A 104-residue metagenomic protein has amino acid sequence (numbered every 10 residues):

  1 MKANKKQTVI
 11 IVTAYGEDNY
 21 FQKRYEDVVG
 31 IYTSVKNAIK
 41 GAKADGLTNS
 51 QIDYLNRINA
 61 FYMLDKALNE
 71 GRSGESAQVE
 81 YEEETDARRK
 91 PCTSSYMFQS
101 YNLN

Functional and structural regions predicted by a protein language model:
K2-A3, T33, T85-A87: Short, low-complexity interaction segments enriched in Ser/Thr/Pro/Gly
K2-V28, D45: Short aromatic-glycine-(Arg/Gly/Cys) micro-motifs in beta-strand/loop hairpins
A3-Q7, Y20, N37, P91 (+1 more regions): N-terminal cationic leader/targeting segments used for protein routing and processing
Q7-T13, D27-T33, S76-Q78, S95-S100: Ordered hydrophobic segments in well-structured contexts
Q22, A38, M63-K66: A residue-level detector for conformationally permissive "hinge/kink" positions
V28-K40, A44: GIY-YIG-like beta-to-alpha core
A44-N104: Short, mixed-charge low-complexity intrinsically disordered segments
